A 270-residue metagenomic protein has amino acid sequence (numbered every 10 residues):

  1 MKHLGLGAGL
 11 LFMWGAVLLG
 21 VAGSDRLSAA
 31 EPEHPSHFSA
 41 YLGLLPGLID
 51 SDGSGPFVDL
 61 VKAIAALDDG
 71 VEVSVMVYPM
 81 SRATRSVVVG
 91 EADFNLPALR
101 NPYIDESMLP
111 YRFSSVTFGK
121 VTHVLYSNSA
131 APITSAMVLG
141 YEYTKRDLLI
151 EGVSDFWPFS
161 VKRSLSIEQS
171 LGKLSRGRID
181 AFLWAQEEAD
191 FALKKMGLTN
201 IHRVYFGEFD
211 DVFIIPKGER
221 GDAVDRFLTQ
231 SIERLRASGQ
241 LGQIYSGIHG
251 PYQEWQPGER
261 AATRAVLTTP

Functional and structural regions predicted by a protein language model:
A29-E106, R163: Extracytoplasmic small-molecule ligand-binding "clamshell" domains of the periplasmic binding protein/Venus flytrap
S39, G43-A63, S127-S166, S170-G172 (+2 more regions): Bilobed "Venus flytrap"/periplasmic-binding protein-like clamshell domains and structurally analogous long
L42-G43, T117-V124, K195-T229, Y252-T269: Periplasmic-binding protein-like
V58-D68, S129-Y143, I215-Y252: Extended ligand-binding regions for polar small-molecule ligands
M76, S81-N95, I167-L183, E187 (+1 more regions): Short helices/loops that flank or line small-molecule/ion binding pockets
M76-L149: Acidic, polar ligand-binding/catalytic clefts
L96-M108, D180-G207: A ligand-binding cleft/hinge motif common to bilobed small-molecule-binding domains
E142-L165, E233-P270: Ligand-binding clefts/hinges and TM-proximal coupling segments of bilobed small-molecule sensing domains
